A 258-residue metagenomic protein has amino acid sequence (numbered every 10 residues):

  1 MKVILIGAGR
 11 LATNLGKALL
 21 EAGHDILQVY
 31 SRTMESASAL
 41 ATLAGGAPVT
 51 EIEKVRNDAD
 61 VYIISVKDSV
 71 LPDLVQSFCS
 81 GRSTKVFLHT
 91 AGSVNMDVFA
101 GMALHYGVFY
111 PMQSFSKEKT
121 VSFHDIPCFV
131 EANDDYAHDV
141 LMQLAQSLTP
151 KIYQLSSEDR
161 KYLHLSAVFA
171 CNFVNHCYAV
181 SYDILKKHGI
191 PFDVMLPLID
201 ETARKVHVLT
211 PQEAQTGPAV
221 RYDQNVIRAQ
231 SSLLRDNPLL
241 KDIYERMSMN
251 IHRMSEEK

Functional and structural regions predicted by a protein language model:
M1, H24-Q28, D58-Y62, R82-F87 (+1 more regions): Short active-site oxyanion
M1-E51: NAD(P)+-binding Rossmann beta1-loop-alpha1 motif at the extreme N-terminus of oxidoreductases
L5-I6, I64, V130: Hydrophobic Val/Ile/Leu positions in short beta-strands of Rossmann-like dinucleotide-binding domains
T13, K17-E21, T42, Q76-S80 (+2 more regions): Short, well-ordered alpha-helices that flank and scaffold nucleotide-derived cofactor binding pockets
H24-D25, L104, P150, I190: Short phosphate-binding/catalytic loops that engage adenosine nucleotides
M34, S38, T42-T120: Rossmann-like NAD(P)(H) cofactor-binding subdomain of soluble oxidoreductases
E35-L43, T120-Y162, A170-H207, S255: Internal alpha-helical scaffold of NAD(P)-dependent oxidoreductase catalytic cores
D200-K258: Interdomain hinge/lid region at the active-site interface of Rossmann-like NAD(P)-dependent oxidoreductases
